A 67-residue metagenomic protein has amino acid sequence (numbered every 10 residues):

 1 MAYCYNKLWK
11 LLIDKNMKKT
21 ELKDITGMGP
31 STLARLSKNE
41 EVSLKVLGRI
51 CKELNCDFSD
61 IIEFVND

Functional and structural regions predicted by a protein language model:
M1-K19: A short, Lys/Arg-rich alpha-helix, primarily the initiator
A2, K10-L11, R35, I62-D67: Short, charged recognition helix plus adjacent turn of helix-turn-helix-like nucleic-acid-binding domains
L12, K23, C51: The alpha-helix within a helix-turn-helix
E21, T32, V46, D60: Residues in the helix-turn-helix
M28-V42: Recognition helix of helix-turn-helix/homeodomain-like DNA-binding domains that insert into the DNA major groove
R49-C51, I61-I62: Hydrophobic micro-packing sites on short alpha-helices
